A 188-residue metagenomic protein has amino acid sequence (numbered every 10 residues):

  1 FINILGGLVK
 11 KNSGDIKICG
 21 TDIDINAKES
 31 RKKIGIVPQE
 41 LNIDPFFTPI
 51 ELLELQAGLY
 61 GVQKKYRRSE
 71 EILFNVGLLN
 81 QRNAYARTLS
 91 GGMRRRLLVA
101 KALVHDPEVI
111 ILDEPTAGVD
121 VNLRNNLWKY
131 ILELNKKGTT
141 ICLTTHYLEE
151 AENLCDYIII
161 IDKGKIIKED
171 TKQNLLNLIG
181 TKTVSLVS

Functional and structural regions predicted by a protein language model:
G6: Helix-to-loop junction immediately C-terminal to a conserved catalytic motif
G14-D22, S30: Conserved ABC transporter NBD signature motif
E54, G58-Q81: Conserved ABC ATPase "signature" region
Y85-L89: Conserved ABC ATPase signature
D106: Conserved catalytic motifs of ABC-family nucleotide-binding domains
I110-D113: Catalytic Walker B motif of ABC-type/P-loop ATPase nucleotide-binding domains
W128-S188: ABC transporter nucleotide-binding domain
